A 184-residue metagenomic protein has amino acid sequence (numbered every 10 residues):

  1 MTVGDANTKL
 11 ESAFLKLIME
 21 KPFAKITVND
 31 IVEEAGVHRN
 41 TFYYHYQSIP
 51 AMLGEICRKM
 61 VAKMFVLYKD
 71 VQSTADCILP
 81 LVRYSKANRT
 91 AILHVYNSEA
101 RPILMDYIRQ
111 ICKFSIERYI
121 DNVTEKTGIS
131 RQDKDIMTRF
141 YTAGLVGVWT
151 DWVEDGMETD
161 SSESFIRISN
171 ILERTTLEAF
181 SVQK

Functional and structural regions predicted by a protein language model:
G4, T8-L15, M19, A24-V28 (+3 more regions): An amphipathic alpha-helix adjacent to DNA-recognition modules
I31-A51, Y84, A91-V95, E99-S115 (+1 more regions): Basic/polar phosphate-binding segments, predominantly the helix-turn-helix DNA-binding elements of transcriptional
I56-K63, N88, I92, S115-V123 (+2 more regions): A short secondary-structure junction motif
A62, R118, S130-I136, E154 (+2 more regions): Protein-protein interaction and targeting regions used for scaffolding, dimerization, and localization
V66-H94, R101: Hydrophobic alpha-helical connector segments
K86-A87, R139-W149, S169-E173: An amphipathic alpha-helical interaction segment
R101-K126, Q132-V146, L177: Amphipathic alpha-helical packing segments from all-alpha helical-bundle domains
D151-K184: C-terminal peripheral helix-coil segments that are non-catalytic and often amphipathic
